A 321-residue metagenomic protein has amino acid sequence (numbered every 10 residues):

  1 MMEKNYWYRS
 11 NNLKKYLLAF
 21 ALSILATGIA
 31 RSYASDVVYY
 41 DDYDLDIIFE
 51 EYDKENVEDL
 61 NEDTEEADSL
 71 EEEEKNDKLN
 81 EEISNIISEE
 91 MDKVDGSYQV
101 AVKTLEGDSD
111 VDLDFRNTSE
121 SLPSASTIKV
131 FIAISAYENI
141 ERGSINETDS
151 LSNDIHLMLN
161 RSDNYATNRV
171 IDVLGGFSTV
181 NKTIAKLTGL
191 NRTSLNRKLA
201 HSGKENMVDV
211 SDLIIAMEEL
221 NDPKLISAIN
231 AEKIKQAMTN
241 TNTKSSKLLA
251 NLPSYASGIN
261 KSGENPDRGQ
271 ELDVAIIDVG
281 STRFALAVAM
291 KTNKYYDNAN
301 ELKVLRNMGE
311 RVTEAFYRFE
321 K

Functional and structural regions predicted by a protein language model:
Y6-A19, S23, T27-V94, K224-N242 (+1 more regions): Structured C-terminal helix/loop/strand segments within mature extracytoplasmic catalytic/sensor domains
D95-S121, Y137, E141-S144: Short, conserved catalytic-motif segment at the N-terminal edge
K103-L105, M158-S162, V170-L174, N196-K198 (+3 more regions): Active-site-proximal beta-strand/loop segments in catalytic clefts of secreted hydrolases
S121-I145, M158, L286: Active-site SXXK
I134-R142, I215-D222, E310-R318: Short glycine/serine- and small hydrophobic-enriched flexible loop segments
E138-H156, F177, A228-A231: Short, well-structured active-site flanking segments
R169-L225: Mid-domain, small-residue-enriched loop/turn segments at the edges of structured enzyme/sensor domains
N206-S262, P266: A conserved catalytic-loop motif detector
